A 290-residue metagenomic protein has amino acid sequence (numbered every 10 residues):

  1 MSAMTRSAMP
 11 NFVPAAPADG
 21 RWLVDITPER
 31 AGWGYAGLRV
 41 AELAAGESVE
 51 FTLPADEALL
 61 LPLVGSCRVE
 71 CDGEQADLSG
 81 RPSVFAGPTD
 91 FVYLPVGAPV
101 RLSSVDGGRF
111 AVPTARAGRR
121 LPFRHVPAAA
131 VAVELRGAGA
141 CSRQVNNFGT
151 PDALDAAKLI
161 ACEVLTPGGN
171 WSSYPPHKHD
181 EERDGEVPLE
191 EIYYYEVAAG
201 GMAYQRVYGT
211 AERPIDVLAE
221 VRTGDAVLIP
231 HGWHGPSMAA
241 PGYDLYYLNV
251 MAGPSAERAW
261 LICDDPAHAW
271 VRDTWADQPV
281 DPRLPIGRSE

Functional and structural regions predicted by a protein language model:
S2-F51, H268-E290: Generic N-terminal segment detector
P17-E50, E57, S142-I192: A short glycine-rich, His/Asp/Glu-containing loop-to-beta-strand
R30, G37-S103: Extended, compositionally biased flexible segments
P54-A76, T89, G168, D180-D225 (+1 more regions): Glycine- and acidic-residue-biased ligand/ion/polar-headgroup-sensing regions
F85-V105, A115, E220-P241: Conserved metal-binding segment of the jelly-roll/cupin
G108-F148, P241, L248-E290: Double-stranded beta-helix
L121-V126, L159-C162, N170-H179, Q205-Y208 (+1 more regions): A short secondary-structure junction signal
P214-L228, W233-I262: Catalytic core of Fe(II)/2-oxoglutarate
